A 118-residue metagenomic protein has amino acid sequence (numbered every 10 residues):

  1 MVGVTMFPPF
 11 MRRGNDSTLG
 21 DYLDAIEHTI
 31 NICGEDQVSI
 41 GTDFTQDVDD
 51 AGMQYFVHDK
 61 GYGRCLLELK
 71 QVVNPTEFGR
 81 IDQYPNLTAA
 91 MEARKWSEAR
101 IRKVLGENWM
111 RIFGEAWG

Functional and structural regions predicted by a protein language model:
M1-Q37: Catalytic pocket-lining loop regions of alpha/beta-barrel enzymes, especially the amidohydrolase/enolase/GH5 lineages
V2, D43, I101: Conserved, mostly hydrophobic/aromatic
G3, G34, S39-G41, K95 (+1 more regions): Glycine-centered flexibility sites
P8-F10, F44-D47, N108-W109: Solvent-exposed loop/turn segments at secondary-structure junctions within structured extracellular/periplasmic domains
N15-S17, A51-G52, R111-G114: Short secondary-structure transition/capping segments
T18-N31, Q54-L67, W117-G118: Short, electropositive alpha-helical surface patch
C33-H58, L66-V72, T76-E77: Short acidic/histidine-rich active-site segments
K70-G118: Mid-to-C-terminal alpha-helical segments outside catalytic/metal-binding sites
